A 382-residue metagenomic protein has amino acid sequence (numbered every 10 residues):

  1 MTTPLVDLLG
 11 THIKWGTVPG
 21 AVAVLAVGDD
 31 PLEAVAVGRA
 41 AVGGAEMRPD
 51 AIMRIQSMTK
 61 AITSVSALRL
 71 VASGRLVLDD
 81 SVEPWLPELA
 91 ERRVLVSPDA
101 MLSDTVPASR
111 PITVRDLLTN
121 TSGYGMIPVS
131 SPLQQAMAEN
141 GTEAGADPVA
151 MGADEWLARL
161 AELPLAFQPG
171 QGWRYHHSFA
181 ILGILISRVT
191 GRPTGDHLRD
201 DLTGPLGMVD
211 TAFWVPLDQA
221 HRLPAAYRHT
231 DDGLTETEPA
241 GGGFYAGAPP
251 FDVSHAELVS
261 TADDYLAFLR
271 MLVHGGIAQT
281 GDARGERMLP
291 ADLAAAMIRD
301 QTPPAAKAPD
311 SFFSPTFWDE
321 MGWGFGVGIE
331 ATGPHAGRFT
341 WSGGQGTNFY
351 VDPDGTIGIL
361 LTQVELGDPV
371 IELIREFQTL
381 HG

Functional and structural regions predicted by a protein language model:
T2-I55, R75, R93-S103: Short, conserved catalytic-motif segment at the N-terminal edge
V6-G10, D29, R54-V82, F179-S187 (+2 more regions): Active-site SXXK
D30, R93-G333: Short, surface-exposed loop or secondary-structure junction motifs that flank catalytic or metal-binding residues
E33-V35, F349-E365: Short, well-ordered beta-strand elements
G38-R39, G241, E365: A generic structural motif
L78-P98: Short, glycine/proline-biased beta-turn/loop segments that scaffold the active-site neighborhood
P249-E257, R338-Y350, Q363-D368: Glycine-rich phosphate/pyrophosphate-binding beta-alpha loops
E365-G382: Generic C-terminus detector
